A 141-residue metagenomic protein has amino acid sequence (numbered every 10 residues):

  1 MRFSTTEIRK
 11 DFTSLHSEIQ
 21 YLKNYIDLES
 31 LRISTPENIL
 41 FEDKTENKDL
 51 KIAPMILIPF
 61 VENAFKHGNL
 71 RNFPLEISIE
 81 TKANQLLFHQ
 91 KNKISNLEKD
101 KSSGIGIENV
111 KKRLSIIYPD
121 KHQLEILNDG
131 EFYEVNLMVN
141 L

Functional and structural regions predicted by a protein language model:
M1-M138: Two-component histidine phosphotransfer core
